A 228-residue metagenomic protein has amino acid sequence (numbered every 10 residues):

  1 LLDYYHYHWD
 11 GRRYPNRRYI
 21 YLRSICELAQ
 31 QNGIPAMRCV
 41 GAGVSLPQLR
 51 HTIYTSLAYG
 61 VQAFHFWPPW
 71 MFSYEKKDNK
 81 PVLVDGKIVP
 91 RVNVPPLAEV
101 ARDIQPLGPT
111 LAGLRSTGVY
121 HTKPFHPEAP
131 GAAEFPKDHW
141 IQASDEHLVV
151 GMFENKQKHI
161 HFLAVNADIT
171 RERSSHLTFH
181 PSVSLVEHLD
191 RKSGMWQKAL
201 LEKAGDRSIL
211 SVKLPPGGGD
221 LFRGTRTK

Functional and structural regions predicted by a protein language model:
L1-G11: Active-site groove signature of glycoside hydrolases
L1-L2, F66, A164: Conserved beta-strand positions
W9-M71: Catalytic-core region of carbohydrate-active enzymes that cleave or remodel glycosidic bonds
G43-R102, G118-T122: Aromatic/acidic polysaccharide-binding cleft in carbohydrate-active enzymes
I53, L57-G60, F64-P68, D103-S144 (+1 more regions): Substrate-binding clefts and catalytic carboxylate motifs of secreted carbohydrate-active enzymes
E128-S182, G217: Carbohydrate-binding surface patches
T178-M195: Solvent-exposed beta-hairpin/edge-strand motifs
E202-K228: C-terminal beta-strand-rich structural cap/linker in extracellular carbohydrate-active enzymes
